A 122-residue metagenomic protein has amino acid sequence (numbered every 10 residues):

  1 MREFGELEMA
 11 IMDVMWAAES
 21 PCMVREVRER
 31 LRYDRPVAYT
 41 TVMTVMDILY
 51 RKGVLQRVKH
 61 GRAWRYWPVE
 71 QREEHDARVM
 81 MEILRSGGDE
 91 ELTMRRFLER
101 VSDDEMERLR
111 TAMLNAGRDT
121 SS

Functional and structural regions predicted by a protein language model:
E3-L7, H60-V79: Short, cationic-aromatic polyanion-contact patches
M9-V14, E26: Pre-recognition alpha-helix immediately N-terminal to the DNA-recognition helix within helix-turn-helix or winged-helix
M15-E19: Short helix-to-turn junction characteristic of helix-turn-helix DNA-binding domains, especially the helix
P21-L31: Short acidic, hydrophobic short linear motifs in intrinsically disordered regions
M43-D47: Short, hydrophobic-biased segments on the C-terminal half of alpha helices that form "recognition helices"
G53: Glycine-centered, phosphate/nucleic-acid-interacting loop/turn motifs that mediate DNA/RNA or nucleotide
R57: Short beta-strand "wing" residues that participate in macromolecule-binding interfaces
R78-T120: Amphipathic alpha-helical dimerization/coiled-coil segments that flank or bridge DNA-binding/regulatory modules
